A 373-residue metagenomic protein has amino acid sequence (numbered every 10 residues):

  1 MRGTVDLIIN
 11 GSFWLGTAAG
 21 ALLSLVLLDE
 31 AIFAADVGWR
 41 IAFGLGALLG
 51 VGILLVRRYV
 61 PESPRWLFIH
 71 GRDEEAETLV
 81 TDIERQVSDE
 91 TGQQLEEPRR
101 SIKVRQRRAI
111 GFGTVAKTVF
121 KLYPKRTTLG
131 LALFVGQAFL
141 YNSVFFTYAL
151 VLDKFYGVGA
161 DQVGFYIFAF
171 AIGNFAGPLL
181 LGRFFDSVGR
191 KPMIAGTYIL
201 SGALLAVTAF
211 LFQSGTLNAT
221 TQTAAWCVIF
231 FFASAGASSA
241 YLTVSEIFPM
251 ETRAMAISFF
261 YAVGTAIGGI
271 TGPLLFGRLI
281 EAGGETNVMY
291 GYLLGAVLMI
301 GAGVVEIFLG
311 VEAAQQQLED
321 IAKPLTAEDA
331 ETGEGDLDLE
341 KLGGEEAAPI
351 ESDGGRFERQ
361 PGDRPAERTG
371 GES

Functional and structural regions predicted by a protein language model:
M1-S373: Transmembrane-helix signature of 12-pass secondary carriers
